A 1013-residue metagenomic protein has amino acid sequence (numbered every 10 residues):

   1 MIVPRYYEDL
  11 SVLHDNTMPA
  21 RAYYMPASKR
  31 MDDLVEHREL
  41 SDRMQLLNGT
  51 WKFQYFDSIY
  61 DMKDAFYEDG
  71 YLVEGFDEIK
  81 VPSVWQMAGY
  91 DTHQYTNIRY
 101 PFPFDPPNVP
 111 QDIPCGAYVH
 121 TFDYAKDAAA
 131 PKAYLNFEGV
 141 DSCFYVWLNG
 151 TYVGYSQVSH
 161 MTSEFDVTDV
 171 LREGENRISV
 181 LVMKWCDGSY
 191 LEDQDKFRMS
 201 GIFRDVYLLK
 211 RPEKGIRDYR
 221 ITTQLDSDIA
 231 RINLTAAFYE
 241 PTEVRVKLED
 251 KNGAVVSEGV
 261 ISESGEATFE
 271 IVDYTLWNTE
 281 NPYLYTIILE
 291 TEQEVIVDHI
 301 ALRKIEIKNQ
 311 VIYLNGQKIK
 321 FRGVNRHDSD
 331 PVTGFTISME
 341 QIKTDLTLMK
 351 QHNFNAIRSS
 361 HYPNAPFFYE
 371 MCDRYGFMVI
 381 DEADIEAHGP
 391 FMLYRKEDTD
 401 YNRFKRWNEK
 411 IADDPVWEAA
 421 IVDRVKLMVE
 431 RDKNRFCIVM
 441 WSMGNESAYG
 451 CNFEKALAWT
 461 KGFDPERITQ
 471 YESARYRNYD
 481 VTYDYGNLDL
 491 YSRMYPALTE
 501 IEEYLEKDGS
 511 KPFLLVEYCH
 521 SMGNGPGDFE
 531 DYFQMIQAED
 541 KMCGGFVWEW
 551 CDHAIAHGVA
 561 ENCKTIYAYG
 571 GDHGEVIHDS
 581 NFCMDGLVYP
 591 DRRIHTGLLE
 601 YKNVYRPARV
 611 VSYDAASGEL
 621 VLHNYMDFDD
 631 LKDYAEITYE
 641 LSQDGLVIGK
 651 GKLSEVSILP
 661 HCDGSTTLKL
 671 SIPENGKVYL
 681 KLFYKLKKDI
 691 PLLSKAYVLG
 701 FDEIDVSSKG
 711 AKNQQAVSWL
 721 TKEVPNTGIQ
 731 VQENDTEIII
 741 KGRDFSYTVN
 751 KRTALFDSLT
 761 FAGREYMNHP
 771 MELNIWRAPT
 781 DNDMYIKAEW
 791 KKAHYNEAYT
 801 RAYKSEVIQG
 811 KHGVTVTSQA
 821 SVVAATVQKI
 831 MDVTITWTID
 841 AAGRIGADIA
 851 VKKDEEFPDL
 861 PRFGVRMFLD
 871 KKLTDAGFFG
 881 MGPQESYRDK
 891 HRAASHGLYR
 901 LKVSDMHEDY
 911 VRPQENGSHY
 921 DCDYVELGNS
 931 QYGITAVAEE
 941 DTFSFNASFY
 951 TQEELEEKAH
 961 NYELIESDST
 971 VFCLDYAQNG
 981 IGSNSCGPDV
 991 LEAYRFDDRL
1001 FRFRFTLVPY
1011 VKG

Functional and structural regions predicted by a protein language model:
M1-E39, T96, Y190, I296-V621 (+2 more regions): Extended substrate-binding grooves/exosites of carbohydrate-active enzymes
V3-M18, H37-R38, K52-F56, V84-A88 (+6 more regions): Accessory beta-strand-rich segments of carbohydrate-active enzymes
P4, D9, L47-C115, V180-K214 (+4 more regions): Core domains of carbohydrate- and sulfate-ester-processing enzymes
V84-M87, T92, R99-N108, Q157-S159 (+7 more regions): An acidic-aromatic loop/edge-strand motif
Q86-G89, K184, N278, K669-G676 (+1 more regions): Beta-strand/loop-rich accessory regions of lumenal/periplasmic or secreted enzymes, predominantly carbohydrate-active
R172-E175, T235-I307, V678-V717: Extended acidic/polar, glycine-enriched regions that form or flank non-catalytic beta-rich accessory modules
E213-E240, H595-A635, T721-D735, I849: Surface beta-strand/loop "capping" patches
V260-V272, G645-N675: Intrinsically disordered, low-complexity Pro/Gly/Ser/Thr-rich segments with frequent PxxP/GP/PP motifs and embedded
